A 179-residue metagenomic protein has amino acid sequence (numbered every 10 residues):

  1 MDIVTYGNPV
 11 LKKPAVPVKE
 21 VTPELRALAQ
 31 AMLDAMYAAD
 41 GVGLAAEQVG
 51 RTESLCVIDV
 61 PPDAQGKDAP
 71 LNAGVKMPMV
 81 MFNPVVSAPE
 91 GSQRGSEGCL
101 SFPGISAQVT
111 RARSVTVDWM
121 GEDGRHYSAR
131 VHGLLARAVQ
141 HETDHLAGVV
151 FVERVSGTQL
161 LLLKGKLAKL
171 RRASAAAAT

Functional and structural regions predicted by a protein language model:
M1-Q140, H145-T179: Active-site rim/adjacent substrate-binding subdomains
